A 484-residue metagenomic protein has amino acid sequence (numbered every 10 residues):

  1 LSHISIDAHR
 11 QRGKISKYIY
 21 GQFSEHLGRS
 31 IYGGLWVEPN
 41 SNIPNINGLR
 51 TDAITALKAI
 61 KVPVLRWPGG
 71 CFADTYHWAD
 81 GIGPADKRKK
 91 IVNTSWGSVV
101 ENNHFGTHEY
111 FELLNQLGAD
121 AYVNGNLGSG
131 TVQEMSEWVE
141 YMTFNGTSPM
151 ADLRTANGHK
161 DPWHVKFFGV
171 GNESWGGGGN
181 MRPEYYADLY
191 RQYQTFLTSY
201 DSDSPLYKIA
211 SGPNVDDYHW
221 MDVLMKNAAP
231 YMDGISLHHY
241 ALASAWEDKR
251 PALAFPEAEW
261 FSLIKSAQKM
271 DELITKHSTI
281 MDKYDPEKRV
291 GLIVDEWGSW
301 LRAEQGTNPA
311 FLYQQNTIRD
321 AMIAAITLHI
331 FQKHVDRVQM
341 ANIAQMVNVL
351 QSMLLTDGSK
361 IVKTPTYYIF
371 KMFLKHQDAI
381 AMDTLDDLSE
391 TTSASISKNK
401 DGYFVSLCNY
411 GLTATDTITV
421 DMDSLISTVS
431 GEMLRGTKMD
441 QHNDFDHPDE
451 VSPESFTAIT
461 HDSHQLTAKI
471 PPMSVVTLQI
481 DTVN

Functional and structural regions predicted by a protein language model:
L1-G234, A267-N484: Non-catalytic accessory regions flanking glycosidase/transglycosidase catalytic cores in CAZymes
L237: Histidine-centered catalytic micro-motifs
Y240-F261, T307: Active-site His/acidic residue clusters
